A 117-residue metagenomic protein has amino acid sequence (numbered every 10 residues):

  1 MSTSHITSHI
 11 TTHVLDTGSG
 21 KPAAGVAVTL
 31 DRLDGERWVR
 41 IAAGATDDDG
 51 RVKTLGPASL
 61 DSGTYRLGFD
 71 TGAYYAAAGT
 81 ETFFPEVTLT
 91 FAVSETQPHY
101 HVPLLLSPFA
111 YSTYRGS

Functional and structural regions predicted by a protein language model:
S2-T90, S94, H101-P103: Beta-strand-dominated extracellular/periplasmic modules and repeats in secreted or surface-exposed proteins
Q97-S117: Compositionally biased low-complexity segments at domain edges in trafficked proteins and select soluble regulators
